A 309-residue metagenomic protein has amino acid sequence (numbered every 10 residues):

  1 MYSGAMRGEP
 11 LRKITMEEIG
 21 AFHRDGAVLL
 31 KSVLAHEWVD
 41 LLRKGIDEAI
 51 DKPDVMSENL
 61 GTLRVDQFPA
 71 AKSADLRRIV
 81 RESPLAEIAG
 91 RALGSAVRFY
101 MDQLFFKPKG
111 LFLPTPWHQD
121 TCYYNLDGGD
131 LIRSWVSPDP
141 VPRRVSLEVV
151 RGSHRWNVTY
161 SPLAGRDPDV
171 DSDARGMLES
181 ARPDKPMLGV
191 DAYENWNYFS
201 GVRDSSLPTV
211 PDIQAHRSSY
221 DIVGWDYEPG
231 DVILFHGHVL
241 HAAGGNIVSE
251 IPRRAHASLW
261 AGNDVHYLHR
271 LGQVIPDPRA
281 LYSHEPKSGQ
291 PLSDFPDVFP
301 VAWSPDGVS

Functional and structural regions predicted by a protein language model:
M1-D25, L29-L126, L271, Y282-G289: Non-heme Fe(II)-dependent double-stranded beta-helix
R7, K52, M56, G165 (+2 more regions): Non-heme Fe(II)/2-oxoglutarate
L63, Q119, P208-S218, E250-P252 (+1 more regions): Short, surface-exposed loop/helix-turn segments at secondary-structure junctions that function as lids/hinges flanking
K72, Y100, D130, R143 (+2 more regions): Residues that flank catalytic or metal-binding motifs in active/ligand-binding sites
L85, K109-L111, P140-R143, R155 (+2 more regions): Short, charged/polar surface micro-motifs in flexible loops or helix N-caps
H118, N125-P142, D226-P229, L234 (+1 more regions): Short, conserved beta-strand element in jelly-roll/cupin
D120, S137-D139, G152-H154, H238-L240 (+2 more regions): Histidine- and/or cysteine-centered catalytic micro-motif in compact active-site loops
R143-L240: Double-stranded beta-helix
